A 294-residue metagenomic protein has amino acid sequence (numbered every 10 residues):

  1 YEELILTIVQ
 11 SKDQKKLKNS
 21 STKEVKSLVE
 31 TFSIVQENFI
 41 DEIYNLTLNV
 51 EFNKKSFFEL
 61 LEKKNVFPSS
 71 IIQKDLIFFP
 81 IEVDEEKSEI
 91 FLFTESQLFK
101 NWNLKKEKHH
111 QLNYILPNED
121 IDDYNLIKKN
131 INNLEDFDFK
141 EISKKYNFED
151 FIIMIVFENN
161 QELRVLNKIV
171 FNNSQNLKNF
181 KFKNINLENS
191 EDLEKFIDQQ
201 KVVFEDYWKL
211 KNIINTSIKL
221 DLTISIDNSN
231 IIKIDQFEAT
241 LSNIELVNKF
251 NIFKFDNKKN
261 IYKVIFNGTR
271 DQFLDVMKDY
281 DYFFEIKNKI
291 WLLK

Functional and structural regions predicted by a protein language model:
E2-L17, K74-N133, F151, F237-Y262 (+2 more regions): N-terminal segment of the mature soluble domain
Q14-I81, S88-F93: Signal peptide-directed extracytoplasmic domains
S27-Q36, P80, N113-E119, K128-N167 (+2 more regions): A short, hydrophobic beta-strand-centered structural micro-motif
F39, E51-F57, I81-D84, F157-N159 (+3 more regions): Solvent-exposed coil/turn segments that connect beta secondary-structure elements in extracytoplasmic/periplasmic
Y44-L48, D75, N147-I152, L163-N167 (+3 more regions): Envelope-exposed proteins and targeting segments
N49, N53, Y146-L193: Amphipathic beta-strand/beta-sheet edge segments enriched in Tyr/Trp
K183-N186, L220-K294: C-terminal soluble interaction/assembly domains
I185, K195-K219, T223-S229: Acidic, glycine-rich low-complexity/disordered segments
